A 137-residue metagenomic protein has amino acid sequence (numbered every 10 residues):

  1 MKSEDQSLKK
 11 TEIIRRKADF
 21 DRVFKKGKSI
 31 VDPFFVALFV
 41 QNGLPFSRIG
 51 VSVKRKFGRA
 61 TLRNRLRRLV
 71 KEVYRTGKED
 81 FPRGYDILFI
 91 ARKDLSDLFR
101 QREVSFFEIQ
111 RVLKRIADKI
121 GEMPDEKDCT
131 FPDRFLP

Functional and structural regions predicted by a protein language model:
M1-P137: Positively charged, solvent-exposed patches that mediate nucleic-acid binding
